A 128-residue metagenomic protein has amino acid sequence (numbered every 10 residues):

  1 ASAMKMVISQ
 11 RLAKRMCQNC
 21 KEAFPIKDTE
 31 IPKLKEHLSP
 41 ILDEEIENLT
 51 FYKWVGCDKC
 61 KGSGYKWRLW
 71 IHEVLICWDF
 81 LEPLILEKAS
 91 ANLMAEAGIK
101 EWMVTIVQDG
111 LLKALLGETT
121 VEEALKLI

Functional and structural regions predicted by a protein language model:
A1-I128: Short, flexible helix-loop junctions that flank or precede catalytic/ligand sites
